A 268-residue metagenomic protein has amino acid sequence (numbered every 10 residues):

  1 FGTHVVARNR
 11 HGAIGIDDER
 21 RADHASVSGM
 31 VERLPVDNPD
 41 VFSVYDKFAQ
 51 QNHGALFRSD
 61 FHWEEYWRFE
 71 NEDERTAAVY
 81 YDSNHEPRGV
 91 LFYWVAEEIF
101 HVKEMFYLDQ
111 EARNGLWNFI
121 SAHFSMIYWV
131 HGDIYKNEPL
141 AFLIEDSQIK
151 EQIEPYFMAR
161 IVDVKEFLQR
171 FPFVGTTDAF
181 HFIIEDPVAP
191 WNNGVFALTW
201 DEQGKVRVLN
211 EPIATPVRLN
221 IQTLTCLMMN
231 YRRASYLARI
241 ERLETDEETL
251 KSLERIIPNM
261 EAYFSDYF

Functional and structural regions predicted by a protein language model:
F1-R21, V36, D40: Active-site-proximal cofactor/substrate-binding loop regions of enzyme domains
R21-F268: Intrinsically disordered, low-complexity, positively biased terminal segments
